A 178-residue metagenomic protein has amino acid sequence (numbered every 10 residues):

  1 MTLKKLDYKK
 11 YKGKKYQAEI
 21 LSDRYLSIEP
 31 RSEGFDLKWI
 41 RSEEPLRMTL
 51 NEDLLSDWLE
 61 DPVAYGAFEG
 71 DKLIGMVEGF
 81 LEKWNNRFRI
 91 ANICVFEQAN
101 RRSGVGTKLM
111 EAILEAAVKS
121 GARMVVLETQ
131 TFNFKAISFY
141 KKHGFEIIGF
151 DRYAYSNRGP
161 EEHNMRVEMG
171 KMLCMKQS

Functional and structural regions predicted by a protein language model:
K5-N92, F96-A99, M110-E111, A116 (+2 more regions): Acetyl-CoA-dependent GNAT
K72, F96-E111, E115, K119-S120 (+2 more regions): Conserved glycine-rich acetyl-CoA-binding loop
R87, M124-V126: Residues at or immediately flanking beta-strands
R123, Q130-I137, H143-E146, Y153-S178: C-terminal "cap" of GNAT-fold acetyltransferases
